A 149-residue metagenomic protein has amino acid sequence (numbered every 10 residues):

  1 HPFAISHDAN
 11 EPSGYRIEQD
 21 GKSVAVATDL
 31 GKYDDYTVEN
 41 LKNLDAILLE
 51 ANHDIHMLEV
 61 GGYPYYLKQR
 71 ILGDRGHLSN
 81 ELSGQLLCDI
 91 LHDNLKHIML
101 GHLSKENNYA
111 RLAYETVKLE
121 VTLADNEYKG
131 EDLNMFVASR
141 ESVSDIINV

Functional and structural regions predicted by a protein language model:
H1-A46, I146-V149: Core dinuclear metal-dependent hydrolase active-site scaffold
I5, A51, R140: Active-site donor-binding loop signature of nucleotide-sugar glycosyltransferases
H7, I55, S142: Residue-level detector of flexible, active-site-proximal loop/helix-junction positions within diverse enzyme catalytic
D29, L103, R140: Cofactor-binding loop segments of dinucleotide-utilizing enzymes, especially the Rossmann-like FAD- and NAD(P)+-binding
D35-M135: Cap/insert and terminal regions of metallo-dependent hydrolase folds
L133-V149: Short, basic/aromatic-enriched C-terminal tail that caps enzymatic domains
